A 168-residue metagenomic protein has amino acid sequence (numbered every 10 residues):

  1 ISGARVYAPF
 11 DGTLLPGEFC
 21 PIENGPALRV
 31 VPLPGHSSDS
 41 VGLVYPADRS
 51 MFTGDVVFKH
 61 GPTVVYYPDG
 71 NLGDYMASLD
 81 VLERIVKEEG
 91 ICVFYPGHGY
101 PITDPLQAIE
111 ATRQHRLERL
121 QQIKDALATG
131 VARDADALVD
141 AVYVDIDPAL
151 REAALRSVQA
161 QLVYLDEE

Functional and structural regions predicted by a protein language model:
I1-A27: Active-site HxH/HxHxD metal-binding segment of metal-dependent hydrolases
S2-A4, P46-R49, T129-V131: Short glycine/proline-enriched coil/turn segments at helix->beta-strand junctions
N24, V65-Y66, Q114, T129 (+2 more regions): Short N-terminal micro-motifs specific to bacterial/archaeal maturation and metal-cluster initiation sites
A27-L120, D125: Metallo-beta-lactamase
D125-E168: C-terminal regulatory/interaction regions
